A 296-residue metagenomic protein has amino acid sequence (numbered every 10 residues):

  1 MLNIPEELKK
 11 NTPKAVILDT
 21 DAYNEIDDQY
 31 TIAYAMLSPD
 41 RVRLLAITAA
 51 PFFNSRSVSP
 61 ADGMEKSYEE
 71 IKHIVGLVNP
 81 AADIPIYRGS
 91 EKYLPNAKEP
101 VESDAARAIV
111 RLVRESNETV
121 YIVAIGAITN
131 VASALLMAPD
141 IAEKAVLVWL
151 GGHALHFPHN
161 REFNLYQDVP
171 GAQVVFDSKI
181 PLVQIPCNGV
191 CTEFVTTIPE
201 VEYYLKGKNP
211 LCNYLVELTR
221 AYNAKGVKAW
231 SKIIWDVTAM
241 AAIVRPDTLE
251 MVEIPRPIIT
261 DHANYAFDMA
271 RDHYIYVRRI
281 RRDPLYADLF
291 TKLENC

Functional and structural regions predicted by a protein language model:
M1-K14, D27-L44, Y166-Q173, I185-C296: Conformational coupling and interaction surfaces
L2-E65, K92-I198, R281: Active-site histidine-anchored catalytic micro-motif
P51, R88-S90, I258: A general secondary-structure junction signal
D62-N79: Short, structured active-site "lid" loops
Y68-I71, A106, V237: A general structural signal for well-ordered alpha-helical segments in protein cores
V78-A82, I180-P181: Structural alpha-beta junctions
A82-R88: Ligand-binding beta-strand-loop-alpha-helix segment within the catalytic cores of soluble metabolic enzymes
S90-P95, Y222-G226: Short glycine/proline- and acidic residue-enriched helix-loop micro-motifs that form flexible lids or anion-recognition
